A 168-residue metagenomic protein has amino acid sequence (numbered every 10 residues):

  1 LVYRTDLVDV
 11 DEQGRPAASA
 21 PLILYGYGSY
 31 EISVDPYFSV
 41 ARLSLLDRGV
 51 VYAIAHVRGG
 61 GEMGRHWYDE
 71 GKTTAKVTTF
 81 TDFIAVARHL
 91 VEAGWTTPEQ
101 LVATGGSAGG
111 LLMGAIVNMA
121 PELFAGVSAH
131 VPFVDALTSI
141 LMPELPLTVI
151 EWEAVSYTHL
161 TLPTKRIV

Functional and structural regions predicted by a protein language model:
L1-A93, T97-E99, G106, L141: Cap/lid segment of the alpha/beta-hydrolase catalytic domain
S29, S107, H130-F133, K165: Active-site pre-Tyr helix/loop in NAD(P)-dependent dehydrogenases
G64, G114-Y157: Hydrolase active-site cap/lid region
H89, M119, T161: Active-site catalytic microenvironments for nucleophilic, acid-base chemistry
Q100-V102, G126: Residue in the alpha/beta-hydrolase core beta-strand immediately N-terminal to the catalytic nucleophile
G106-A115: Glycine-rich nucleophile elbow surrounding the catalytic serine of serine-hydrolase chemistry
T158-T164: Conserved small/polar residues in nucleotide/adenosyl-binding loops
